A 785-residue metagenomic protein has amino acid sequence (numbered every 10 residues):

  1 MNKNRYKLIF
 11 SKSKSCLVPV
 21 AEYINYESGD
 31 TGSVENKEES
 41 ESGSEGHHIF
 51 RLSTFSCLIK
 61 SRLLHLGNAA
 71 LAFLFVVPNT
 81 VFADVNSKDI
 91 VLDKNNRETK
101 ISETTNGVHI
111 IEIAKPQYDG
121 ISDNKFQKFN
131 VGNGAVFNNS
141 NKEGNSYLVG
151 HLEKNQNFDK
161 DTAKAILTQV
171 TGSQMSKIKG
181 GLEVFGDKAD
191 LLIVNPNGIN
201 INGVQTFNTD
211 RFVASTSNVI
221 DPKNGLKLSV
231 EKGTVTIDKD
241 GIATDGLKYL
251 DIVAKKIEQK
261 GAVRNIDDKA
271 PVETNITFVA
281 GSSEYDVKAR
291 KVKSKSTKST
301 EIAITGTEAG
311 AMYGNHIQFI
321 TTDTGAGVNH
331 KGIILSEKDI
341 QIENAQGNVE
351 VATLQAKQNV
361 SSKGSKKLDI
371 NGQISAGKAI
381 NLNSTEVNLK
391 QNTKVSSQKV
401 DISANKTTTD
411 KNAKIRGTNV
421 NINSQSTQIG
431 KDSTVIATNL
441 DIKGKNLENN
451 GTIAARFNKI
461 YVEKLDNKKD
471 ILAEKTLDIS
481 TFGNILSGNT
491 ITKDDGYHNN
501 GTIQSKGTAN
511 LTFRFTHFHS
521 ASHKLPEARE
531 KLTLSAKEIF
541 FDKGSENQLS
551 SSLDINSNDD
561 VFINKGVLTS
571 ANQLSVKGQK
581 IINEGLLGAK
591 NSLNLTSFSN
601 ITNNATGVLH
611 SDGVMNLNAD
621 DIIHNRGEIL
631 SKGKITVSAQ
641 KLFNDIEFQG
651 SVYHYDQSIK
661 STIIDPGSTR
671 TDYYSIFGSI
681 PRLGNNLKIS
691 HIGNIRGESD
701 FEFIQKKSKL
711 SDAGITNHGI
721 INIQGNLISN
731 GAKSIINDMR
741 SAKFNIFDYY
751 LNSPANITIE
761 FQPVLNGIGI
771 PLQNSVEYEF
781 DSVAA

Functional and structural regions predicted by a protein language model:
M1-S56, K60, T80-D89, K94 (+5 more regions): Extracellular/surface-exposed low-complexity segments
N2, F10-V34, G43, I49 (+1 more regions): Solvent-exposed adhesion/ligand-recognition segments of exported proteins
S11-K12, D93, T104, N344 (+3 more regions): Acidic surface patches and DE-rich sequence motifs
G43-G46, G67, G507: Residue-identity detector for glycine
K60, N68-P78: Bacterial N-terminal signal peptides
E112-I113, F129, N155-D159, K164-T171 (+28 more regions): Well-ordered beta-strand segments characteristic of repetitive beta-sheet solenoids
Q127-F129, G150, K154-F158, S176-V184 (+27 more regions): Short, T/G/N/S-enriched strand-turn elements that build extracellular solenoid repeat scaffolds
